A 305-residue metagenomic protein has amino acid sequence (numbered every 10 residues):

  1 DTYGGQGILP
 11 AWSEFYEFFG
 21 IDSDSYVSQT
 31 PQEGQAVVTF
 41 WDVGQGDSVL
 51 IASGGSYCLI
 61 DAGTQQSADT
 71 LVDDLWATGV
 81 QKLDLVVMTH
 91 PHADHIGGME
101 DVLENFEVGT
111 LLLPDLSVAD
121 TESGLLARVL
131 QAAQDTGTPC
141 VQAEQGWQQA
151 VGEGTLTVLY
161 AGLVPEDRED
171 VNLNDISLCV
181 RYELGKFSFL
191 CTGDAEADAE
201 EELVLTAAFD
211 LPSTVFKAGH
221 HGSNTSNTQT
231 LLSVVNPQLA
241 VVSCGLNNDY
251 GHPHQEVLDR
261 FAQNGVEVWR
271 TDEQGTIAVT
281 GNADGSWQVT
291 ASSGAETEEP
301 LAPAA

Functional and structural regions predicted by a protein language model:
D1-A305: Non-globular, low-confidence helical/coil segments that flank catalytic cores
